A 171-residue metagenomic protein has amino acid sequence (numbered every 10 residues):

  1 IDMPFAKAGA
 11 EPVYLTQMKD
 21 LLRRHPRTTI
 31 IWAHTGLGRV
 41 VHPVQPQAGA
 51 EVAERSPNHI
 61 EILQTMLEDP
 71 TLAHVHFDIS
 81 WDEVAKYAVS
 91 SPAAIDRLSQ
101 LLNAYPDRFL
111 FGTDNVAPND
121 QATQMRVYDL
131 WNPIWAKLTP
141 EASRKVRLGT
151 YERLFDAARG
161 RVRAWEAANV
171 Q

Functional and structural regions predicted by a protein language model:
I1-L110: Catalytic pocket-lining loop regions of alpha/beta-barrel enzymes, especially the amidohydrolase/enolase/GH5 lineages
N103-L110, N115-Q171: Mid-to-C-terminal alpha-helical segments outside catalytic/metal-binding sites
